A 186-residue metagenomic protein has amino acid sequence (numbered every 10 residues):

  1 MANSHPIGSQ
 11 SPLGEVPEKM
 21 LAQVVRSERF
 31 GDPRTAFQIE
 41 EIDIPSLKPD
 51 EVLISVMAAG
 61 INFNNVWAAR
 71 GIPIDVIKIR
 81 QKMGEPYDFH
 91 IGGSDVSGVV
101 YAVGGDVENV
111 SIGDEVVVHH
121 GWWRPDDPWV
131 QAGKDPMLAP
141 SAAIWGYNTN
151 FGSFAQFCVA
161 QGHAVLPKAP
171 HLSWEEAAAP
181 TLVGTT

Functional and structural regions predicted by a protein language model:
M1-L21: Basic/polar N-terminal segments that are highly enriched at the extreme N-terminus, encompassing both cleavable
S4, P33-I39, Q81: Short gly/ser/thr-rich secondary-structure transition/capping motifs
E18, T35-E40, V52, V96: Short beta-strand or tight-loop elements that sit immediately N-terminal to catalytic metal-binding acidic residues
Q23-V25, Y101, C158, L166: Conserved hydrophobic/aromatic positions in well-ordered beta-strands
F30-F37, F63-N65: Short N-terminal binding/cap micro-motifs at the start of the first secondary-structure element
E40-E41, V159: Short amphipathic
D43-G60, P73-Q131, A164, A169-H171: Glycine-rich beta-strand-centered segment in the early N-terminal region that forms part of a ligand/cofactor-binding
K82-P86, S94, G121-T186: NAD(P)H dinucleotide-binding glycine-rich loop of Rossmann-like/cofactor-binding domains, especially the beta1-alpha1
